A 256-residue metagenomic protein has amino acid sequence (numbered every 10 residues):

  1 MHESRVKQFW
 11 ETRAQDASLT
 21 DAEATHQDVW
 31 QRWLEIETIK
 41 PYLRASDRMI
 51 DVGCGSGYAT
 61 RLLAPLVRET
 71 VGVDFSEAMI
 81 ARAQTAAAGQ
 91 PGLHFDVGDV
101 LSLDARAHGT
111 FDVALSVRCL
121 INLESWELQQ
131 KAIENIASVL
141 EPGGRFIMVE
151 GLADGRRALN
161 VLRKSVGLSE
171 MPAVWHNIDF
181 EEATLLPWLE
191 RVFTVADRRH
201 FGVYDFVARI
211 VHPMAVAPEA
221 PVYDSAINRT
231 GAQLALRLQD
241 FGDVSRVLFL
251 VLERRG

Functional and structural regions predicted by a protein language model:
M1-R44: Conserved class I S-adenosyl-L-methionine
I50, S56-S102: Class I SAM-dependent methyltransferase SAM/SAH-binding core
L115: A conserved beta-strand element that flanks and buttresses the S-adenosyl-L-methionine
L123-N135: A short, conserved alpha-helix within the catalytic core of class I
L140-F146: Short glycine-dipeptide loop
I147-S169: Conserved class I S-adenosyl-L-methionine
W175-F193, D197: Short alpha-helix
G202-G256: A C-terminal cap/extension of S-adenosyl-L-methionine-dependent methyltransferases that defines the acceptor-substrate
